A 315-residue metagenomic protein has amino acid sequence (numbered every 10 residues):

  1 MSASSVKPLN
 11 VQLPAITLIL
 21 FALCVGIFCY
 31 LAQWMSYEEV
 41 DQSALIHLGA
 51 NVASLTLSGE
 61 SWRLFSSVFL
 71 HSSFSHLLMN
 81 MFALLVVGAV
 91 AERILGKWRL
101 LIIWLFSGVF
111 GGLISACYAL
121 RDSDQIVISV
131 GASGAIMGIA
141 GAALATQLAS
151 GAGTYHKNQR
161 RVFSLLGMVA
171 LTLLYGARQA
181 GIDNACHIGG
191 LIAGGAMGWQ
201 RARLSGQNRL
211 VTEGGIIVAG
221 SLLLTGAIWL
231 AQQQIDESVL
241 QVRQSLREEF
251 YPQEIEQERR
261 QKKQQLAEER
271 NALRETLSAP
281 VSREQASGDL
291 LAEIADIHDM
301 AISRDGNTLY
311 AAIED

Functional and structural regions predicted by a protein language model:
M1-L273: A detector for small-residue-rich transmembrane helices and their helix-helix packing motifs
L273-I297: A short helix->beta-strand "capping" segment at the edge of beta-propeller domains
R304-D305: Residue-level detector of Asp-centered blade-edge/turn motifs that repeat once per structural unit in beta-propeller
E314: Short loop/turn segments immediately following the C-termini of beta-strands
